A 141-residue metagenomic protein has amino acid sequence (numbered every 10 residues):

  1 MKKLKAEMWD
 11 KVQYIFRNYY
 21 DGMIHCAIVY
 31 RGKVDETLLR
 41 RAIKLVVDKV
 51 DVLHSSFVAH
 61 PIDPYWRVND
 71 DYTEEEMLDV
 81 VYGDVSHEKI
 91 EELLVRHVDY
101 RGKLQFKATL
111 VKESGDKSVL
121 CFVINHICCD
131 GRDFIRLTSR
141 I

Functional and structural regions predicted by a protein language model:
M1-E36, R41: N-terminal beta-alpha "docking/capping" segments at the starts of catalytic domains in thioester/acy l-group-handling
R40-S139: Acyl-thioester-dependent condensation/acyltransferase catalytic cores
